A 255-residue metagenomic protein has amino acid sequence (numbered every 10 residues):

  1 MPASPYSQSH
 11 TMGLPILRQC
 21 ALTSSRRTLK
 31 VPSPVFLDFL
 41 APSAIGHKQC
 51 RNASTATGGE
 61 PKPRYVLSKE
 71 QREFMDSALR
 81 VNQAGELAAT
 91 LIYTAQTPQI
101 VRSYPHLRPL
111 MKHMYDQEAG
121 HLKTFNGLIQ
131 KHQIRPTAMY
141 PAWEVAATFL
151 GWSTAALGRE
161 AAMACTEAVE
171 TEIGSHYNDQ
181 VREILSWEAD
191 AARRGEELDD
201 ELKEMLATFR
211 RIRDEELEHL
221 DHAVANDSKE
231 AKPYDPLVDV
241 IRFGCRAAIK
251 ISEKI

Functional and structural regions predicted by a protein language model:
P2-I255: Non-heme di-metal
